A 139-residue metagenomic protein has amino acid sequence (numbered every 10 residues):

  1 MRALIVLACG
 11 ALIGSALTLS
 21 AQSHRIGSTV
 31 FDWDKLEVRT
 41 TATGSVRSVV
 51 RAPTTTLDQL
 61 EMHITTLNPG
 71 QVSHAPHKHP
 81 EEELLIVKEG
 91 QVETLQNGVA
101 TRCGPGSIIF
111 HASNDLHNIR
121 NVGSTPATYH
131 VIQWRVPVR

Functional and structural regions predicted by a protein language model:
M1-L4: Positively charged n-region of N-terminal signal peptides that target proteins for export
V6-A16: Bacterial N-terminal signal peptides
G14-Q59, R139: A short, N-terminal "cap"/entry segment at the start of jelly-roll beta-barrel domains of the cupin/DSBH fold
S48, E61-H79: Conserved short histidine dyad/triad with adjacent acidic residue
L57, S113-V138: Ligand-binding loop in jelly-roll beta-barrel domains
P80-V92, N97: Glycine- and acidic-residue-biased ligand/ion/polar-headgroup-sensing regions
V99-N114: Short acidic-glycine-tyrosine-enriched beta hairpin
